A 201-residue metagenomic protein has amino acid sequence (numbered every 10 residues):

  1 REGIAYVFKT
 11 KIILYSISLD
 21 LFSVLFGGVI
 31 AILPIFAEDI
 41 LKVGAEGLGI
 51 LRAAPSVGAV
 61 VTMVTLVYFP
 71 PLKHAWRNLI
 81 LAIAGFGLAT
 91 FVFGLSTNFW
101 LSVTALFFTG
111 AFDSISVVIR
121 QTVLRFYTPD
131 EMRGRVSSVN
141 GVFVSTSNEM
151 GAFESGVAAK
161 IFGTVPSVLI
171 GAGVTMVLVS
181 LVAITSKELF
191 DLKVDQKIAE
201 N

Functional and structural regions predicted by a protein language model:
R1, F8, L33-N201: C-terminal transmembrane bundle of multi-pass solute transporters/carriers
Y6-G28, F107-F108: Pair of pore-lining "gating" transmembrane helices in MFS-fold secondary transporters
